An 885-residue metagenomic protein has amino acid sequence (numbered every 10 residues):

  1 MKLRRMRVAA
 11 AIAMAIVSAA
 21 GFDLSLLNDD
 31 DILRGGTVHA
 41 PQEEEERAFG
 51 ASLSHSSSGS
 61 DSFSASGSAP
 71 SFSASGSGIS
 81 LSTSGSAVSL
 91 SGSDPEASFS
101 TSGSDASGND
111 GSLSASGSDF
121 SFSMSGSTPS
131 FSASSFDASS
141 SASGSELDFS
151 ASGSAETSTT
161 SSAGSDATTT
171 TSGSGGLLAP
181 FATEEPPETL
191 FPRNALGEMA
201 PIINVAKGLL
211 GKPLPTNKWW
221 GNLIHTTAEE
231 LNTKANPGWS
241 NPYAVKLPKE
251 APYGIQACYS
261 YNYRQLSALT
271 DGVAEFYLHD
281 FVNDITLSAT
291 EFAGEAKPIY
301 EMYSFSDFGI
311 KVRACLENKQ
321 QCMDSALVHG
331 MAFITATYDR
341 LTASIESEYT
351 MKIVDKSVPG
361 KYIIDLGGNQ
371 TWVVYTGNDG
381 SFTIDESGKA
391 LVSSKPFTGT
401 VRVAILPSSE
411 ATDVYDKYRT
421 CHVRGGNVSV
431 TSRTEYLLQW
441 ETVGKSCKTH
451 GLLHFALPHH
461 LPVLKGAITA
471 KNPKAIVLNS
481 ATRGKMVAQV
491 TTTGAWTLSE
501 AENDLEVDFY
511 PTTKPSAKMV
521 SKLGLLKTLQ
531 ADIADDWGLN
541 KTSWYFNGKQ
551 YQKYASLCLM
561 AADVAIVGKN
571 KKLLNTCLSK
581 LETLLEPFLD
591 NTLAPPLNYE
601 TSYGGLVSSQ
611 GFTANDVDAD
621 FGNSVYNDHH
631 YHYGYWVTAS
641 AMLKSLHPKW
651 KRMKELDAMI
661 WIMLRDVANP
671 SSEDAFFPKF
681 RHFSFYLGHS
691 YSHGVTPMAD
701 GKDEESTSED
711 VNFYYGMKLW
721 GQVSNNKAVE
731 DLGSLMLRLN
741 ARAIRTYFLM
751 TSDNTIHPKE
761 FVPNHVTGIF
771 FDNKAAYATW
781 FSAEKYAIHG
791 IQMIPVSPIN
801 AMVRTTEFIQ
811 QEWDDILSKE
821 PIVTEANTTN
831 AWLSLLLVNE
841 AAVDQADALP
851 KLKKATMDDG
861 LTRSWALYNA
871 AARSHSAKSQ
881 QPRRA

Functional and structural regions predicted by a protein language model:
R5-G21: Cleavable N-terminal signal peptides of Sec/SRP-targeted secreted and luminal proteins
A20-H39, E44-E45, G50-L53, G153-A155 (+8 more regions): Ser/Thr/Asn(+Pro)-rich, low-complexity disordered segments
F22-G108, S112-S134, S141-S154: N-terminal, immediately post-signal peptide pro-regions of secreted/luminal proteins
A561-G568, L643-E655, M717-D731: Inter-helical turn/loop segments and adjacent helix faces that build the functional surface of alpha-helical bundle
F713: Polybasic, positively charged surfaces/segments
